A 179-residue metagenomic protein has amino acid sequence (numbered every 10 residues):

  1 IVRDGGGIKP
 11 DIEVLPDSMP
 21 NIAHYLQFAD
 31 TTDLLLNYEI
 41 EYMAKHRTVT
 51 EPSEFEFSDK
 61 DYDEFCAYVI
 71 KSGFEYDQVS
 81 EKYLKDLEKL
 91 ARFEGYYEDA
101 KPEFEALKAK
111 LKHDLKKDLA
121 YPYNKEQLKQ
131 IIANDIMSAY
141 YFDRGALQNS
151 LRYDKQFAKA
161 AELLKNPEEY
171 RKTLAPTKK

Functional and structural regions predicted by a protein language model:
I1-K179: Conserved functional hotspot residues or short segments at active or partner-binding sites across diverse domains
